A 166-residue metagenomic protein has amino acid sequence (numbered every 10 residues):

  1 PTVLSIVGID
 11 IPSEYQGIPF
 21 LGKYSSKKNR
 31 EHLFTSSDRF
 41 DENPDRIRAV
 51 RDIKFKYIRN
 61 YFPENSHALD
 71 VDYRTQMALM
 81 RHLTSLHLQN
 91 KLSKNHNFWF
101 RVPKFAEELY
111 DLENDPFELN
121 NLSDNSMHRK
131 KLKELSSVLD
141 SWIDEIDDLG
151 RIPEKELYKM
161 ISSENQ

Functional and structural regions predicted by a protein language model:
P1-T2, R48: Surface-exposed charge patches
T2-I6, L109-L112: Beta-strand elements within well-structured catalytic alpha/beta cores of enzymes that handle phosphate/sulfate esters
V7-E108: C-terminal cap/loop subdomain of S1 sulfatases and analogous C-terminal strand-loop tails that border
F62, Q89-E107, L112-Q166: Long, internal low-complexity/basic segments
